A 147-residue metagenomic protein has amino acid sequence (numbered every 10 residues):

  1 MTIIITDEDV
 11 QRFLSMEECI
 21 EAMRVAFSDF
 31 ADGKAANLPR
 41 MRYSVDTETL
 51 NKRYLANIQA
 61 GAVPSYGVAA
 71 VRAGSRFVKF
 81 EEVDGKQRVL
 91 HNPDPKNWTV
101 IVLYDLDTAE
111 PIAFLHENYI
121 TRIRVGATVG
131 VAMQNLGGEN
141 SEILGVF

Functional and structural regions predicted by a protein language model:
M1-R124, T128-G130: N-terminal ligand-binding/catalytic initiation module
D9-F13, R124, N135-G145: Structured catalytic/translocation cores of nucleotide/phosphate-coupled proteins
D105, H116, V129, L136-F147: Glycine-rich adenosine-cofactor-binding loop
